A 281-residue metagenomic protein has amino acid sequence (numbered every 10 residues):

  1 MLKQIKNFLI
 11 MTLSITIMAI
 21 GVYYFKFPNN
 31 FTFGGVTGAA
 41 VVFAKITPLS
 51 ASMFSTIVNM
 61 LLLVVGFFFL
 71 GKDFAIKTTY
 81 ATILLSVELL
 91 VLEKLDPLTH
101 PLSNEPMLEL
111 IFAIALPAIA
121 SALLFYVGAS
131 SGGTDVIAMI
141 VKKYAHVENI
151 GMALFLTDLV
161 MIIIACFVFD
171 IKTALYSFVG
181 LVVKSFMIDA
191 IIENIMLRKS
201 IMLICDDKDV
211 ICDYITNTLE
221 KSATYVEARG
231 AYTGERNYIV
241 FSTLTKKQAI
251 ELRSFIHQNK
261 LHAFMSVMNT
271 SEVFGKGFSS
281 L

Functional and structural regions predicted by a protein language model:
M1-D206, T218: Core subunits and conserved enzymes of cellular information-processing and envelope-translocation systems across
I46, P117-I119, K143-V147, M152-T157 (+2 more regions): Positively charged, small/polar-rich N-terminal and surface patches that mediate targeting and assembly and bind
